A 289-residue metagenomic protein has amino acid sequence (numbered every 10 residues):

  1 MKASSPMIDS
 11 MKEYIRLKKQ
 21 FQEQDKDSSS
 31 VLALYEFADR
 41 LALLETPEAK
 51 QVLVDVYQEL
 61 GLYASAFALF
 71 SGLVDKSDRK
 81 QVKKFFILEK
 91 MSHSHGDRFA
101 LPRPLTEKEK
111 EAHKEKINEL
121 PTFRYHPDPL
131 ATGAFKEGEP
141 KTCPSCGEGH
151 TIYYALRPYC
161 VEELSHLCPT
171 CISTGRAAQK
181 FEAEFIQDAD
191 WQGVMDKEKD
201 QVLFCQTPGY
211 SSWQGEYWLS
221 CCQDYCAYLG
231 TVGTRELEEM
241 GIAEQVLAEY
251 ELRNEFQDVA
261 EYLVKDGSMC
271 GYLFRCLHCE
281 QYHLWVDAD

Functional and structural regions predicted by a protein language model:
K2, P6-D9, L41, V74: Structural signature of alpha-solenoid helical repeat scaffolds
R16, Q20-D27, V31-R40, T46-D55 (+2 more regions): Preference for intrinsically disordered or flexible, low-complexity segments and adjacent hinge/connector residues
